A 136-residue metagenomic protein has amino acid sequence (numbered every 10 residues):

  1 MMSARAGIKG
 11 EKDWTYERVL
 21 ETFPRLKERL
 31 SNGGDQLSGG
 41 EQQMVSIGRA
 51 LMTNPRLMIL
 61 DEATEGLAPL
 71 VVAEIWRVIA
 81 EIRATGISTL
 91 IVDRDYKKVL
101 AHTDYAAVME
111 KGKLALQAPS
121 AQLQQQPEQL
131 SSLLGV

Functional and structural regions predicted by a protein language model:
M1-W14, T22-K27, S31, A118: ABC-type ATPase nucleotide-binding domains, specifically the catalytic core motifs of the NBD
G33-L37, E41: Conserved ABC ATPase signature
A50-L51: ABC ATPase C-loop
N54: Conserved catalytic motifs of ABC-family nucleotide-binding domains
E62-A63: Walker B catalytic motif
A73-T85: Helical segment within the ABC ATPase nucleotide-binding domain
D93-R94: H-loop/switch region of ABC-family ATPase nucleotide-binding domains
